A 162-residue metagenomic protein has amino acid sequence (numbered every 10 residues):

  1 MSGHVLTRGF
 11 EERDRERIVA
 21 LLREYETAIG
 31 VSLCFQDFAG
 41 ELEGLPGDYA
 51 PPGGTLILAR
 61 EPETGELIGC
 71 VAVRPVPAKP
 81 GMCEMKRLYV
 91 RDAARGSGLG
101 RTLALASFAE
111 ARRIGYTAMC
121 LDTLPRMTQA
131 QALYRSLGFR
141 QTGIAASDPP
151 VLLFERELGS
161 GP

Functional and structural regions predicted by a protein language model:
G3-H4, T117-P162: C-terminal "cap" of GNAT-fold acetyltransferases
H4, R8-K86, R91-D92, A104-A106 (+4 more regions): Acetyl-CoA-dependent GNAT
R87-L88, G96, A132: Hydrophobic alpha-helical segments, especially transmembrane helices and their immediate juxtamembrane helical caps
R91-A93, S97, P125-R126: Active-site acidic-Proline motif in GNAT/NAT acetyltransferases
G98, G115: Conserved G/P- and acidic residue-centered "switch" motifs that form tight phosphate/ATP-binding loops in soluble
